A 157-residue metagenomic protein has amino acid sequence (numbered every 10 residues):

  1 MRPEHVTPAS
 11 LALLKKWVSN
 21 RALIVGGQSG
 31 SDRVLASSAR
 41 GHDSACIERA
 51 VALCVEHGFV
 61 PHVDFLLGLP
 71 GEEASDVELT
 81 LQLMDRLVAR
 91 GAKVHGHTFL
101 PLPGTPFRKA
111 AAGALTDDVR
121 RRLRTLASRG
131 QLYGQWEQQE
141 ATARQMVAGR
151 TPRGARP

Functional and structural regions predicted by a protein language model:
M1-P61, L67-E72: Conserved SAM/AdoMet-binding glycine-rich loop
S10, P70-D85: Catalytic cores of alpha/beta
A12-L14, H42-C46, Q82-M84, G113-D118: Short, low-complexity, polar/charged sequence segments that are solvent-exposed and flexible
V25, M84, V94: Conserved, mostly hydrophobic/aromatic
D32-S38, L67-S75, G91-G154: Flexible glycine/acidic-rich beta-alpha junction loops that bind and position SAM and/or redox cofactors in anaerobic
V51-F59, Q145-R156: N-terminal/domain-start segments enriched in small and hydrophobic, helix-friendly residues, covering either
E56-H57, L87-A89: Structural motif
